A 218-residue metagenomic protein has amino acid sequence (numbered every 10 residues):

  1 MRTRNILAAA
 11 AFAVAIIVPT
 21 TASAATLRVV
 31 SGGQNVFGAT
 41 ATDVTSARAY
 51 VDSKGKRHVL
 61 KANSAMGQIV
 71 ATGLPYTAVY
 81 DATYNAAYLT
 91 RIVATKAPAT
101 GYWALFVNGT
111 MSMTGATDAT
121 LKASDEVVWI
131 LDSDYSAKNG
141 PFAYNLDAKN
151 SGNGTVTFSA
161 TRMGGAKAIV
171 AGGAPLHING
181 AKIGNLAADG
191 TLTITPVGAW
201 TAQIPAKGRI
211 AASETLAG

Functional and structural regions predicted by a protein language model:
R2-L7, P19-G218: Ubiquitin-like/PB1-type beta-grasp interaction modules and other compact soluble beta-rich domains
A8-I16: Hydrophobic helical h-region of N-terminal Sec-dependent signal peptides in bacterial secretory/periplasmic proteins
